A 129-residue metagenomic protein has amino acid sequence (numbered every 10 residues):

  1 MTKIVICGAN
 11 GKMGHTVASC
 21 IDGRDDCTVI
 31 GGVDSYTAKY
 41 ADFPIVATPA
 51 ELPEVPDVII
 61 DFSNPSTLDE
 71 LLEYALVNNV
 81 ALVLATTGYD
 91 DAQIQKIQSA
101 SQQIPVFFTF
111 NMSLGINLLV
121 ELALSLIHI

Functional and structural regions predicted by a protein language model:
M1-I4: Extreme N-terminal starter segment of soluble prokaryotic enzymes
A9, S63: NAD(P)H cofactor-binding loop motif with strongest signal on the N-terminal glycine-rich segment
N10, G14-A18: N-terminal Rossmann NAD(P)H-binding glycine-rich loop of SDR-like oxidoreductase domains
G23-A41: NAD(P)-binding Rossmann-fold cofactor-contacting core
T28-V29, F43-P56: Short acidic low-complexity segments
Y74-A92: ADP-ribose/adenylate-binding Rossmann-like module
T86-V106: Rossmann-fold NAD(P)-binding glycine/threonine-rich loop
I127-I129: Conserved small/polar residues in nucleotide/adenosyl-binding loops
